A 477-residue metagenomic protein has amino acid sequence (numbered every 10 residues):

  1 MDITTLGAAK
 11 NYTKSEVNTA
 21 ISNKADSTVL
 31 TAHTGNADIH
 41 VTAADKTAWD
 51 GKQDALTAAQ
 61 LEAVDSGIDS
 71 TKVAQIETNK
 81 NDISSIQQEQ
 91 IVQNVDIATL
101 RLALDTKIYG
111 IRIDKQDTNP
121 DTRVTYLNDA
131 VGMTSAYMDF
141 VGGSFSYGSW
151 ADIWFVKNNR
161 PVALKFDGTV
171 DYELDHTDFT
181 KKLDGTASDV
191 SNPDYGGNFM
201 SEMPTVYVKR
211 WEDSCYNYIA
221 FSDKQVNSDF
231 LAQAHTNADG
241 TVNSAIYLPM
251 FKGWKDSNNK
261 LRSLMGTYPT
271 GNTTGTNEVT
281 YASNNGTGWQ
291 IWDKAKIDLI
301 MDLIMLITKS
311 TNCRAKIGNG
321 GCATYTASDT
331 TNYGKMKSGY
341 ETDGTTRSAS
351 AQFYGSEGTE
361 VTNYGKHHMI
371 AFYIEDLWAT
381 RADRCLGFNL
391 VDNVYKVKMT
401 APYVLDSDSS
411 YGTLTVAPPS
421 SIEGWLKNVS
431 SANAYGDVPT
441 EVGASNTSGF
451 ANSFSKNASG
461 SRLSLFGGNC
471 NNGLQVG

Functional and structural regions predicted by a protein language model:
M1-R101: Fibrous stalk/shaft segments of extracellular and virion attachment machinery
D96-S257, N285-A295, L299-I300, I307: Extended N-terminal export/anchoring regions of large proteins
V190-G197, K224-L377: Short aromatic-cysteine micro-motif
F199-V206, A371, W378-T380, C385-L386: Conserved SET/PR-domain catalytic core that frames the SAM/AdoMet-binding pocket
D298, K316-Y354, V361, E375-L377 (+2 more regions): C-terminal, surface-exposed recognition/capping segments
V391-P402: A short, polar/charged loop-to-alpha-helix boundary motif
